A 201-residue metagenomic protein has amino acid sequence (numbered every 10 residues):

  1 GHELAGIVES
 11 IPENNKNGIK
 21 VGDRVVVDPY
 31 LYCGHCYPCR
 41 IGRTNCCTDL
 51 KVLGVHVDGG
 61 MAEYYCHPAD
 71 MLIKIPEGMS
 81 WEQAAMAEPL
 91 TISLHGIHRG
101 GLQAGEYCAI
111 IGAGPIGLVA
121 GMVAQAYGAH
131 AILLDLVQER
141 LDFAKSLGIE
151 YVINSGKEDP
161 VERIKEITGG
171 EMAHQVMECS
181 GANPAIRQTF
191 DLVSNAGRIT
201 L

Functional and structural regions predicted by a protein language model:
G1-Y37, P76-G78: Glycine-rich beta-strand-centered segment in the early N-terminal region that forms part of a ligand/cofactor-binding
E3-I7, R24, P38, Y64 (+4 more regions): Residue-level marker of beta-strand positions
E9, I132, T200: Conserved beta-strand positions in the Rossmann-like core of class I SAM-dependent methyltransferases
V25, C108, M172, V176: Receiver (REC) domain switch-region micro-motif
L31-I111: NAD(P)H dinucleotide-binding glycine-rich loop of Rossmann-like/cofactor-binding domains, especially the beta1-alpha1
M79-E158, E162: Mid-domain Rossmann-like dinucleotide-binding core that forms the NAD(H)/NADP(H) cofactor-binding site
G100, D142, L147-L201: Glycine-rich cofactor phosphate-binding loops and adjacent beta1-alpha1 units of small-molecule cofactor enzyme domains
